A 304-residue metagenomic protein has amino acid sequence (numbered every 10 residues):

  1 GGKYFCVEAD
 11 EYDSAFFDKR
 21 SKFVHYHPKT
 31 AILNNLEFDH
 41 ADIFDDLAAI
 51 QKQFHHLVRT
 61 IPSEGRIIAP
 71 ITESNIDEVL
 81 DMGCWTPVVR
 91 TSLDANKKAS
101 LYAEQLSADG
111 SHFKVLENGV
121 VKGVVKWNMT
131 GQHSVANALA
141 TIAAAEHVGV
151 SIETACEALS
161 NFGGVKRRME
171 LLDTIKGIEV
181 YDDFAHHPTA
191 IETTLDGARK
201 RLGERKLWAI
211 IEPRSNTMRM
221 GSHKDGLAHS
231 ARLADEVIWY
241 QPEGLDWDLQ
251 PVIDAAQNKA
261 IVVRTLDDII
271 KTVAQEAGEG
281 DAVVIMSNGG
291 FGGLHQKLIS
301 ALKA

Functional and structural regions predicted by a protein language model:
G1-F38, D77-K122, K166-R168, L172: Extended acidic/charged loop-beta regions that coordinate divalent cations and stabilize anionic phosphate/carboxylate
F16-D18, A41-A49, M218-M220, G293-Q296: Glycine/threonine-rich flexible loop motifs
R20-S21, V124-Q132: A short glycine-threonine-serine/GTX helix/turn-capping micro-motif
A31-N34, R66-I68, W208-I210, I238-Y240: Conserved beta-strand/loop subsegment of P-loop NTPase cores
Q53-I61: Substrate-engagement module of ASCE P-loop NTPases
H55, M82-P87, V120, T130-H133 (+1 more regions): ATP-dependent carboxylate-amine ligase
S63-G65, E279: Short glycine-dipeptide loop
I71-N75, L93-A95, G244-L245: Short, polar loop motifs at secondary-structure junctions
